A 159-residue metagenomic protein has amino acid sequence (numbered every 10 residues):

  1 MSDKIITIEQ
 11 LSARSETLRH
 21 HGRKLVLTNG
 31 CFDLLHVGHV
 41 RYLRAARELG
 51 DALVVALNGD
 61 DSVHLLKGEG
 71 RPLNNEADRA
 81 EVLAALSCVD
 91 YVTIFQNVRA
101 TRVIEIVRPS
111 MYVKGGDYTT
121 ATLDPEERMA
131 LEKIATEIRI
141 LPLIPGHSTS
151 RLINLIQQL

Functional and structural regions predicted by a protein language model:
M1-L159: Nucleotidyltransferase catalytic core that binds NTPs
